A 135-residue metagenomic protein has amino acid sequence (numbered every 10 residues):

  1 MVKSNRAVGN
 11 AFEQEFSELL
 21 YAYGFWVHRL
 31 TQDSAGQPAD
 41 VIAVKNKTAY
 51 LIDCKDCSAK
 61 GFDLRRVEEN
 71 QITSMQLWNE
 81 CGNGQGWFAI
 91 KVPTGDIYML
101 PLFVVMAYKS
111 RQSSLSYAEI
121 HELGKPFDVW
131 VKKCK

Functional and structural regions predicted by a protein language model:
M1-Q32: Acidic-basic catalytic patches of nuclease active cores, encompassing PD-(D/E)XK and other metal-cofactor nuclease
G9, S114-K135: Charged phosphate-binding loop/patch that engages nucleotide di/tri-phosphates or the phosphate backbone of nucleic
L20, V41-A43, T48-A59: Conserved catalytic cores of phosphodiester-cleaving nucleases, focusing on short active-site segments
W26-K47: Active-site metal-binding core of divalent-cation-utilizing nuclease and nuclease-like domains
L30, L51-C54, F88-A89: Short, conserved beta-strand edge motifs with alternating hydrophobic and charged residues
C57-S74: Mg2+/Mn2+-dependent nuclease catalytic core
Q76-V105: Nucleic-acid nuclease catalytic cores
L102-I120: Short, electropositive alpha-helical surface patch
